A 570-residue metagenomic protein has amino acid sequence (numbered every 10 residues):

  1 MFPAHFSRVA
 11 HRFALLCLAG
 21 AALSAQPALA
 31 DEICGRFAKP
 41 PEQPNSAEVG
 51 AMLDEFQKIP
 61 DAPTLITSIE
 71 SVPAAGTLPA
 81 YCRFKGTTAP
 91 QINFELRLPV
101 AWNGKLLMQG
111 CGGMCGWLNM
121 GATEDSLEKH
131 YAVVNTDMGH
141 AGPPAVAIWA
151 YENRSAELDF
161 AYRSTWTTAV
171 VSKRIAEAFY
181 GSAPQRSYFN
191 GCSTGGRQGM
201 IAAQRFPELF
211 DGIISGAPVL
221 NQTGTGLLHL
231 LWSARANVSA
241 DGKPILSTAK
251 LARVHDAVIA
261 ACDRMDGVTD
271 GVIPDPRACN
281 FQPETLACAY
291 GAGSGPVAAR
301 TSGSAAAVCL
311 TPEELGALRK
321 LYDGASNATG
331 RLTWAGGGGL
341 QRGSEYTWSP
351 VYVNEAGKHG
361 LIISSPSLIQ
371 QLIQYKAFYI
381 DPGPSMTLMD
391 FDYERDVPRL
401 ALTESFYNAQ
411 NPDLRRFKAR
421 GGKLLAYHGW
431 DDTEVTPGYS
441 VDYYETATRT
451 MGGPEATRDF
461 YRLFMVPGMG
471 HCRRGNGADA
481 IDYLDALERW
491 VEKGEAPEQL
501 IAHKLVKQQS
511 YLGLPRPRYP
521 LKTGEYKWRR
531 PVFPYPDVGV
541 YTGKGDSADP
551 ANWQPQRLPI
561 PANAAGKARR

Functional and structural regions predicted by a protein language model:
F2-L15: Bacterial N-terminal signal peptides that target proteins for export
R12-A25: Bacterial N-terminal signal peptides
A30-K105, Q109, L118-G121, H255 (+5 more regions): Catalytic-loop region of hydrolases
G113-G181, L227-L228, P382-F406, M465-G470: Cap/lid segment of the alpha/beta-hydrolase catalytic domain
G191-G195, G199: Gly/Ala-rich beta-loop-alpha elbow adjacent to hydrolase catalytic centers
I201-A203, E208-S326, M465, D479: A catalytic-pocket lid/entrance helix-loop region that shapes and gates access to the active site across common
A426-H428: Short beta-strand/loop motif that positions the catalytic acidic residue of the alpha/beta-hydrolase fold
D459-R474, L505-Q509: Histidine-bearing beta->alpha loop at or near hydrolase active sites
